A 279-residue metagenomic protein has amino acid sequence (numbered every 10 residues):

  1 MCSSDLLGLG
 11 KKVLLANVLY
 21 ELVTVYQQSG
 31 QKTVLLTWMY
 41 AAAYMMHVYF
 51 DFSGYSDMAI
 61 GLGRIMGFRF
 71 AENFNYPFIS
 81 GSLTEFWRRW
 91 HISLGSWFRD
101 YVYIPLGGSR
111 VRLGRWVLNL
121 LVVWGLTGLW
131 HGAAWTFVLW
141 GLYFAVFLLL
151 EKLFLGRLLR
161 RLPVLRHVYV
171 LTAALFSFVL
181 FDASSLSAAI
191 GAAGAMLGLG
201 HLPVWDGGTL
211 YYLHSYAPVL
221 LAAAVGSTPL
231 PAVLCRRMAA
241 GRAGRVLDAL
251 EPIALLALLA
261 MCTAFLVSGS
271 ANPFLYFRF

Functional and structural regions predicted by a protein language model:
M1-R278: Membrane-embedded transmembrane alpha-helical bundles that form the catalytic cores of multi-pass lipid-modifying
